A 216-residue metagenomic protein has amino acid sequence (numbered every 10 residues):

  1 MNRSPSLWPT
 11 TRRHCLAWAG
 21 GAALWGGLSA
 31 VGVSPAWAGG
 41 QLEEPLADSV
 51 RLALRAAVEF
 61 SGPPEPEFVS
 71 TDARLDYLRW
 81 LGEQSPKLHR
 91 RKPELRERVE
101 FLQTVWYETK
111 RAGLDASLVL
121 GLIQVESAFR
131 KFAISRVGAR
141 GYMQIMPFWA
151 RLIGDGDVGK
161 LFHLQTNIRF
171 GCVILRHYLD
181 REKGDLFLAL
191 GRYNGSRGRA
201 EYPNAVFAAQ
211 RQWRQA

Functional and structural regions predicted by a protein language model:
N2-W25: N-terminal secretory signal peptides and thylakoid transit peptides that target proteins across membranes
W8-T11, S29-A56: C-terminal segment of N-terminal export signals and the immediately downstream linker at the start of the mature
A23-G26, A53, A57, S61: Short, flexible helical or helix-coil boundary motifs
G26-G27, V33, P147, H177: Residues at secondary-structure transition points
F60-A216: Catalytic glycan-binding domains that act on GlcNAc-containing polysaccharides
